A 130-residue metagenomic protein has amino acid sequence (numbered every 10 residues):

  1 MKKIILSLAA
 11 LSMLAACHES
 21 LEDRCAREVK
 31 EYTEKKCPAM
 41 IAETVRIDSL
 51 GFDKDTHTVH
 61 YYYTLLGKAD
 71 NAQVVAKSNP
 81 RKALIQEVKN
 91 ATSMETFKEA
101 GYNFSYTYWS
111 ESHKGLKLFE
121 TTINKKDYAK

Functional and structural regions predicted by a protein language model:
M1-I4: Positively charged n-region of N-terminal signal peptides that target proteins for export
M13-A16: C-terminal motif of bacterial Sec signal peptides marking the signal peptidase cleavage site
H18-S20: Bacterial signal peptide processing site
A26-R46: Post-signal peptide N-terminal segment of mature Sec-exported envelope proteins
K30, N71-F97: Short, non-transmembrane amphipathic alpha-helical segments
I41-G67: Short edge beta-strands and adjacent turn/loop segments
V88-K117: A short amphipathic beta-strand at an alpha->beta junction
K117-K130: Short, low-complexity, Pro/Ser/Thr/Gly-rich segments in the mature regions of secreted, periplasmic
